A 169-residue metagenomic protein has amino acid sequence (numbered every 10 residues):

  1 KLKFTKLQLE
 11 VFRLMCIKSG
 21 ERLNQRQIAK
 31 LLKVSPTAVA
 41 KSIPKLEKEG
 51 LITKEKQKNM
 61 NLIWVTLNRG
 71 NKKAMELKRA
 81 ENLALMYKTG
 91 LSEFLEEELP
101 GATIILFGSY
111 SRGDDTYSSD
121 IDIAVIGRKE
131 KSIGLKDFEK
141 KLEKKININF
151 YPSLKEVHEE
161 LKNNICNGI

Functional and structural regions predicted by a protein language model:
K1-A102, S111-S118, G127-I169: Catalytic core of pol beta-like nucleotidyltransferases
